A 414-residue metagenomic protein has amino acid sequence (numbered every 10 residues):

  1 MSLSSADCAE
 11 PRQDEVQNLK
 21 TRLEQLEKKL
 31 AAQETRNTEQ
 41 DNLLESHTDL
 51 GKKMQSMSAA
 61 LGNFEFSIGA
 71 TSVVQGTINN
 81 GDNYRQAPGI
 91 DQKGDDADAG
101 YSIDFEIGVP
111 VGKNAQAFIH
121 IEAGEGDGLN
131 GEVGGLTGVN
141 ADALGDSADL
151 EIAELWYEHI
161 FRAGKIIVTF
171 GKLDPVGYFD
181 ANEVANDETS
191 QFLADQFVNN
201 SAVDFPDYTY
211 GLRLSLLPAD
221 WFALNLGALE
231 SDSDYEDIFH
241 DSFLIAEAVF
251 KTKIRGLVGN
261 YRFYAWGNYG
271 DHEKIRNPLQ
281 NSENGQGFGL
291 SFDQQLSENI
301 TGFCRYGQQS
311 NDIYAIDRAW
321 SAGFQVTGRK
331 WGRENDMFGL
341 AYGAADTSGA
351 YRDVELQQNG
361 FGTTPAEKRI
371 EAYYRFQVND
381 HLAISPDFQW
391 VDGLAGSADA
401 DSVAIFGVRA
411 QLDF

Functional and structural regions predicted by a protein language model:
S2-G94, P110-Q116, H120: N-terminal periplasmic/intermembrane-space "pro-region" immediately following the signal or transit peptide
A60-A70, K113-A117, G164-I166, D220-F222 (+6 more regions): Outer-envelope beta-barrel architecture signal
I68-G76, I119-A123, V168-K172, L226-E230 (+7 more regions): Transmembrane beta-barrel strands of outer-membrane/channel proteins
S72, V109-V111, H159-F161, L216-P218 (+7 more regions): Residue-level signature of outer-membrane beta-barrel architecture
P88-A99, L144-D149, A202-D204, E236-D241 (+4 more regions): Replace "Gram-negative outer membrane beta-barrel proteins" with "bacterial and organellar outer membrane beta-barrel
G94-S231, S242, F250, Y314 (+1 more regions): Outer membrane beta-barrel
A246, F250-Q358, T364, R369: Detector for outer-membrane/organellar transmembrane beta-barrel domains, recognizing the amphipathic beta-strand
S402-F414: Outer-membrane beta-barrel "beta-signal"
